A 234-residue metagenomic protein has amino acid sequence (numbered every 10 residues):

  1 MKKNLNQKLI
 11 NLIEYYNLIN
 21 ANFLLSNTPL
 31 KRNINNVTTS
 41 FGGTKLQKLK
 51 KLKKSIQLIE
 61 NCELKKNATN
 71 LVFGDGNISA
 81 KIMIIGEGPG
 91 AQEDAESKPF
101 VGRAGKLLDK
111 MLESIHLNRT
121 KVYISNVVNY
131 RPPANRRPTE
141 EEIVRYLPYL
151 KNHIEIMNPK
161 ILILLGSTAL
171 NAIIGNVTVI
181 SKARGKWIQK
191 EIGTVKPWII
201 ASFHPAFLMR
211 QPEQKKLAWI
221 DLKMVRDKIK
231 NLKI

Functional and structural regions predicted by a protein language model:
M1-K3: Short, small/acidic-rich helices and loops at N termini and domain boundaries of DNA replication/processing enzymes
Q7-N11, Y15-L18, N22-I234: A polyanion-binding, active-site-adjacent surface
